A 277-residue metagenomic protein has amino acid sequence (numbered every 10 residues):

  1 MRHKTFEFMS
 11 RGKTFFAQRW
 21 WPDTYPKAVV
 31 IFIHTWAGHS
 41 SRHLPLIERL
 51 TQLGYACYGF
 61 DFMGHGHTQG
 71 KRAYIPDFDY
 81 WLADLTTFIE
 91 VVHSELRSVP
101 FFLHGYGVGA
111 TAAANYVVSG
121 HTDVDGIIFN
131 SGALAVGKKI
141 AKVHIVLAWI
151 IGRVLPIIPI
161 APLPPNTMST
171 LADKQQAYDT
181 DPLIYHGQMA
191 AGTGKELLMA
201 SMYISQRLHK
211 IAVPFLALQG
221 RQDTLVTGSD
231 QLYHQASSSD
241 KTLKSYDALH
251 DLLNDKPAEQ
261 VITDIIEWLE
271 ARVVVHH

Functional and structural regions predicted by a protein language model:
M1-T24: N-terminal cap/lid segment of alpha/beta-hydrolase-fold proteins
T35-G38, G107: Active-site glycine-rich loops that stabilize anionic/oxyanionic intermediates across multiple enzyme folds
A37-S40, G66-L96: Catalytic nucleophile-loop/oxyanion-hole region of alpha/beta-hydrolase and closely related hydrolase-like folds
S40, I47-G70: Conserved alpha/beta-hydrolase
Y106-M189: Alpha/beta-hydrolase-fold enzymes
I211, A217-Q219: Short beta-strand/loop motif that positions the catalytic acidic residue of the alpha/beta-hydrolase fold
T224-D230: Conserved alpha/beta-hydrolase "acid-adjacent" motif
T242-H277: Catalytic active-site module of serine/aspartate enzymes centered on a nucleophile-bearing elbow/loop
